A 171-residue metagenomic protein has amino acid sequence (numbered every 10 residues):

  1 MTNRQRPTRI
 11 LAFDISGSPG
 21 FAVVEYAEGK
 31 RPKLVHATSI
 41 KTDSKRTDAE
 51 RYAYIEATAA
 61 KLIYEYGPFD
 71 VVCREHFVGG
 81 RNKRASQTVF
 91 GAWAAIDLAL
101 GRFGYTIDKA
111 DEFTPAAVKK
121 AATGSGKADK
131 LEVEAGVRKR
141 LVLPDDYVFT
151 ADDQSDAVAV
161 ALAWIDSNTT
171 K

Functional and structural regions predicted by a protein language model:
M1-K171: Phosphate- and other anionic-substrate recognition elements at nucleic-acid/protein interfaces
